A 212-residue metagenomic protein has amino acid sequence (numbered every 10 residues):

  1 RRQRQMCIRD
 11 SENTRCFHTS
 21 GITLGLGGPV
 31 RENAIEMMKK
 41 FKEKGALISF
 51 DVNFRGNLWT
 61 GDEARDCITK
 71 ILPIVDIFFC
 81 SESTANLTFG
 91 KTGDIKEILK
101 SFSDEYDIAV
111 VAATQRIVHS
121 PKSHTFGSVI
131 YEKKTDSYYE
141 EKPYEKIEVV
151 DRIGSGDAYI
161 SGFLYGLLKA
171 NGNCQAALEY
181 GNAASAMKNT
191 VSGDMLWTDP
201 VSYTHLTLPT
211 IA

Functional and structural regions predicted by a protein language model:
Q3-I8, T207-T210: Short, small-residue-biased leader/transition segments that mark boundaries at the very start of proteins
D10-E12, L72: A short, aliphatic-rich alpha-helical micro-motif
T23-E32, T60, T88-F89: Glycine/threonine-rich flexible loop motifs
M38-K42: Surface-exposed amphipathic alpha-helices with a cationic face
K44, L58-T135: Conserved phosphate/ATP/ADP-binding segment of small-molecule kinases
L47-I48: Short beta-strand/loop segments at the ligand-binding rim of alpha/beta enzyme cores
V52-L58: A short, histidine- and acid-enriched strand-loop-helix "catalytic/donor-clamping" loop that lines the nucleotide-sugar
Y139, P143-Y203: Conserved post-catalytic alpha-helical subdomain immediately downstream of the catalytic base and nucleotide-binding
